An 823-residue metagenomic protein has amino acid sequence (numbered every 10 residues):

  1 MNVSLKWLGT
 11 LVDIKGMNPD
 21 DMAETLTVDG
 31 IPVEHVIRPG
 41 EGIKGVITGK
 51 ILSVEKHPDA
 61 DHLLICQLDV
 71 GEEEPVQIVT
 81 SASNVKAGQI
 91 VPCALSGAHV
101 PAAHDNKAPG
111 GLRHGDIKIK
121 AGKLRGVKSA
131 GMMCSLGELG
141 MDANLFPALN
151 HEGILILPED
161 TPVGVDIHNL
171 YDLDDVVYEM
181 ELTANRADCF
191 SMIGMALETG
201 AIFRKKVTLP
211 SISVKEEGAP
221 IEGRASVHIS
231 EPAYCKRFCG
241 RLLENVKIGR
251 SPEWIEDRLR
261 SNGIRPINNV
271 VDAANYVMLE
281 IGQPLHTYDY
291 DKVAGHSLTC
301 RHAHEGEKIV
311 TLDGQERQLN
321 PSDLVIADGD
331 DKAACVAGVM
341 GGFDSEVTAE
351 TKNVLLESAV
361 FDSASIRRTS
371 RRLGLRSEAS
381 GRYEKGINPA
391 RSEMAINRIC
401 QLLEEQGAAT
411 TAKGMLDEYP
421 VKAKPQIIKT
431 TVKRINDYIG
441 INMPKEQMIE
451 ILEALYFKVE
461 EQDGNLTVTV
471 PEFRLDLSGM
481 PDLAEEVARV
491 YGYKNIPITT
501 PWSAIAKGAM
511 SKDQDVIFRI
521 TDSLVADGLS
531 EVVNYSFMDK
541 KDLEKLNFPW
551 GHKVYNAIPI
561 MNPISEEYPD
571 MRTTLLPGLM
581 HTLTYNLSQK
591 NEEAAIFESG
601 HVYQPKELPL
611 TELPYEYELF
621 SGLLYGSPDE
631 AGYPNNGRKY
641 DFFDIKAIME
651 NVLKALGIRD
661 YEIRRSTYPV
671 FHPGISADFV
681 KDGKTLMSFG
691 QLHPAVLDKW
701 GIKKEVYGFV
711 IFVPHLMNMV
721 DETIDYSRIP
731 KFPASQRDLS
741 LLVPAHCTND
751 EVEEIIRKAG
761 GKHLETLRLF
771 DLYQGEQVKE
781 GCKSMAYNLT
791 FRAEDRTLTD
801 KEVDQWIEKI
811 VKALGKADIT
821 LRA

Functional and structural regions predicted by a protein language model:
M1-E216, L355, R372-G374, E378 (+4 more regions): Phosphate-backbone binding interfaces of nucleic-acid-interacting proteins
N2, E450-F457, T467, L543 (+4 more regions): A carboxyl-terminal module marker
V3-G9, D174-T183, K236-E244, E378-K385 (+8 more regions): Short, hydrophobic beta-strand segments
L5, L11, E24, L64 (+2 more regions): Glycine/proline-enriched, intrinsically flexible loops and inter-domain linkers
T48-I78, D257, N268, A274-E346: Conserved mixed alpha/beta core segments that line enzyme active sites in large multi-domain catalysts
R125-C134, E138-G140, L149-I154, H168 (+6 more regions): Mobile "lid/hinge" segments at catalytic clefts and subdomain interfaces of large enzymes
F203-I229, G407-I435, N442: Terminal amphipathic helices with adjacent charged low-complexity linkers/tails
I428-A594, R737, T790-R792, E802-A823: Extended, well-folded interaction surfaces typified by the phenylalanyl-tRNA synthetase beta subunit core
